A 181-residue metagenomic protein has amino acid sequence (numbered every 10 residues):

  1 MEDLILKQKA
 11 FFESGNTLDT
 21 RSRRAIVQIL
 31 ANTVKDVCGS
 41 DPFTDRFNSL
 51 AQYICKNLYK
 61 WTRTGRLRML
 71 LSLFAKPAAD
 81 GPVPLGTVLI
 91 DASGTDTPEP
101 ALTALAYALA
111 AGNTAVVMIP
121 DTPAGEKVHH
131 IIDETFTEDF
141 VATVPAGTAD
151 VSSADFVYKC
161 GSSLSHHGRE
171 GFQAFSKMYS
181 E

Functional and structural regions predicted by a protein language model:
M1-T87, P100, Y107: N-terminal Rossmann-like NAD(P)+-binding subdomain of aldehyde/semialdehyde dehydrogenases
S72-E181: Rossmann-like NAD(P) dinucleotide-binding subdomain of oxidoreductase/dehydrogenase enzymes
